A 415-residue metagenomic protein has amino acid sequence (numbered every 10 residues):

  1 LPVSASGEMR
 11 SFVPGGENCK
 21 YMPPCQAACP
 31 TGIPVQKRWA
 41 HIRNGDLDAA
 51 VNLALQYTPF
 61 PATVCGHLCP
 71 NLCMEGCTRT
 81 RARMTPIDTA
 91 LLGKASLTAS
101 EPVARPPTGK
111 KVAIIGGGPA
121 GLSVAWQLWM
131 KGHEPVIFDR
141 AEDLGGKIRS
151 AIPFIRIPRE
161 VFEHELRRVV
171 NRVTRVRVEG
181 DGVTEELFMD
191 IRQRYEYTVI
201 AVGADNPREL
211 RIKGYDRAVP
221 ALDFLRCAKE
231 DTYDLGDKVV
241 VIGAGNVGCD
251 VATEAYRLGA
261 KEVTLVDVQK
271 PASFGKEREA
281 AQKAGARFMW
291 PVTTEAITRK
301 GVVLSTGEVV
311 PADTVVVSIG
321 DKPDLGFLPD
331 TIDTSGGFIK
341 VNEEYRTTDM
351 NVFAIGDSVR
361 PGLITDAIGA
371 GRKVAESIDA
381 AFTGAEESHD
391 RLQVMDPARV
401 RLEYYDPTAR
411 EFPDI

Functional and structural regions predicted by a protein language model:
L1-G16, P34-V64, R83-A104, I415: Ferredoxin-type iron-sulfur electron-transfer modules in oxidoreductases and energy-metabolism complexes
P2-E17, P24, E279-G285, T293-A296 (+3 more regions): Mid-to-C-terminal Rossmann-like scaffold of FAD/NAD(P)H-dependent oxidoreductases
E17-K37, F60-A82: Local cysteine-cluster metal-coordination motifs and their immediate loop/turn environment, predominantly Fe-S cluster
G32-N44, L53-A54, P86, I114-G182 (+5 more regions): Beta1-alpha1 glycine-rich phosphate/pyrophosphate-binding loop at the start of Rossmann-like nucleotide-binding domains
G93-P106, R167-R172, V176-D181, E185 (+2 more regions): Glycine-rich dinucleotide-binding loop and its adjacent helix/turn
D190-Y197, G307-T314: Core beta-strand elements of the Rossmann-like FAD/NAD(P) dinucleotide-binding domain in flavoenzyme oxidoreductases
D216-G236, T314-G369, E376: FAD-site-proximal beta/loop scaffold in flavoenzymes
V251-V266, T365-D390: Internal hydrophobic alpha-helix adjacent to the cofactor/substrate pocket in enzyme cavities
